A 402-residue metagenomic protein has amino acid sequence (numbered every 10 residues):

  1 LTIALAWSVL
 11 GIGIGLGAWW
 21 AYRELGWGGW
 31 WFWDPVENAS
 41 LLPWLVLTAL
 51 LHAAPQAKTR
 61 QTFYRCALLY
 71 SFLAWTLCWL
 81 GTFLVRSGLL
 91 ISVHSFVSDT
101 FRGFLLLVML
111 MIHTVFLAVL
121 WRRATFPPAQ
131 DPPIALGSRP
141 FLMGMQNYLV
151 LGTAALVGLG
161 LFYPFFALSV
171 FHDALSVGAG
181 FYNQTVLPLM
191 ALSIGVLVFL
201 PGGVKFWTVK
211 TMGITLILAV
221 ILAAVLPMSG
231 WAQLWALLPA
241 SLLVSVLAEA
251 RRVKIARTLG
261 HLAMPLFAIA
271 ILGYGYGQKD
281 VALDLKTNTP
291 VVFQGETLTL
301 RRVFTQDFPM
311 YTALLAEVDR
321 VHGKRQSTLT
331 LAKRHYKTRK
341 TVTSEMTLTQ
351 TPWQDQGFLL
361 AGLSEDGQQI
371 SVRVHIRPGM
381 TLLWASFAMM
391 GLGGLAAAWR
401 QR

Functional and structural regions predicted by a protein language model:
L1-I14, Q61-C78, A135-L151, R257-P265: Interfacial and helix-entry/exit segments of alpha-helical transmembrane bundles in multi-pass inner-membrane proteins
L1-W30, A53: Gly/Pro-rich turn-and-neighbor structural signature
L10-I14, S40, H52-Q56, T62-S92 (+1 more regions): Charged catalytic and DNA/RNA-contacting regions of genome-maintenance and nucleic-acid-processing enzymes
L16-E37, G88-F96: Interfacial helix-loop-helix junctions of multi-pass membrane proteins
P35-L42, S92-F293, L298, M380-R402: Contiguous transmembrane helix-bundle modules in multi-pass membrane proteins
L42-P55, G273: Membrane-interfacial alpha-helical segments at the cytosolic side of multi-pass membrane proteins
A49-L50, K58-C78, S98, L110-F116 (+3 more regions): Phosphate/diphosphate-binding loops
P265-Q401: Accessory, solvent-exposed terminal regions and/or long lumenal/extracellular loops of proteins
